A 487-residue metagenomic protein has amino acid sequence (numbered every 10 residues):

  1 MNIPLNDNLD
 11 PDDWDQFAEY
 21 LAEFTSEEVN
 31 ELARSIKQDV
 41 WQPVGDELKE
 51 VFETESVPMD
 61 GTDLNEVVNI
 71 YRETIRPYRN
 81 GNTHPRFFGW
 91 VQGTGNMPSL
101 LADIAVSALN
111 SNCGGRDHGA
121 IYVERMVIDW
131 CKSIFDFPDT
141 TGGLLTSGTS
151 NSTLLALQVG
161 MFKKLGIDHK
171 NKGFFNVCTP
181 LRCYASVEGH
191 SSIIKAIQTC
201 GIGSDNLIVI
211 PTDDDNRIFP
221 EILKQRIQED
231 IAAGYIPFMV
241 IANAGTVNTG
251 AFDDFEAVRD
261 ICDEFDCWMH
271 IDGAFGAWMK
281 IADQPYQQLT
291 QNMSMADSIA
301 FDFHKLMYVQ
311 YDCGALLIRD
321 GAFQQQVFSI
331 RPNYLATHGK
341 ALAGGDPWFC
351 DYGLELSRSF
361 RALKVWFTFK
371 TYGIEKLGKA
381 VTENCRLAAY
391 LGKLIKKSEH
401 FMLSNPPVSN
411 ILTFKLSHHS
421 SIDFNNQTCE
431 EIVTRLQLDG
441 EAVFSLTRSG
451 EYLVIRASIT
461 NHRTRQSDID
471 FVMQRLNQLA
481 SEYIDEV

Functional and structural regions predicted by a protein language model:
N2-T140, L438-A442, T464, R475-L476: N-terminal entrance/gating region of PLP-dependent enzymes' catalytic architecture
W41, M402-P407, F444-S449: Short beta-strand
G119, S152-L155, V159-Q325: Conserved PLP-enzyme active-site core in the AAT-like
C131-V159, I208-P211: Short loop-beta-helix segment that forms the pyridoxal 5′-phosphate
F265, P285, L289-E399: Active-site C-terminal subdomain of aminotransferase-like
L403-L436: Conserved PLP-binding catalytic core of the aspartate aminotransferase-like
I411, L438-R456: Conserved PLP cofactor-binding pocket of PLP-dependent enzymes
R448-V487: PLP-dependent enzyme catalytic core of the Aspartate aminotransferase-like
